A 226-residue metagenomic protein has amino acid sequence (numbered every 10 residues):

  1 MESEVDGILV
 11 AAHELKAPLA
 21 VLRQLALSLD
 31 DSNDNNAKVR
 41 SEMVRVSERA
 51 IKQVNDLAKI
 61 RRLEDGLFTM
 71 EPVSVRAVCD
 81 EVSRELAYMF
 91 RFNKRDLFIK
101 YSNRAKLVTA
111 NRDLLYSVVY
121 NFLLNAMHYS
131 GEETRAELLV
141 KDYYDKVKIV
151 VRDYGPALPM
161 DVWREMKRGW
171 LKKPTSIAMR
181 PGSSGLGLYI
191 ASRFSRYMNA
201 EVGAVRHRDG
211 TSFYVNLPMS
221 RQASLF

Functional and structural regions predicted by a protein language model:
V21-N35, L63: Conserved C-terminal segment of the DHp
R45-Q53: Short alpha-helical segment of the dimerization/phosphotransfer core of two-component systems
E64-T69, L107-A110: Conserved micro-motifs of the catalytic ATP-binding
D96-K106: Conserved catalytic submotifs in the C-terminal HATPase_c
L158-K172: Short conserved segment of the HATPase_c
